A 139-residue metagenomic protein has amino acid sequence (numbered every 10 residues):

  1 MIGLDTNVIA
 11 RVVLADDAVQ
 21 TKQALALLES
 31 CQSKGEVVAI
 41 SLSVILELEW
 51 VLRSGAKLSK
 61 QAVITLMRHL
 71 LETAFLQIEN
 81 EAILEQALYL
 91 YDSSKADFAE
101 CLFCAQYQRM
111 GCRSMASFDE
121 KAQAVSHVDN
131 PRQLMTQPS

Functional and structural regions predicted by a protein language model:
M1, C104-S139: Acidic, PIN/NYN-like endoribonuclease modules and their adjacent C-terminal/linker elements
M1-I40, G55-Q61, R132-S139: Short, well-structured N-terminal submotif of metal-dependent ribonuclease cores
R11-V13, V51, V125-S126: Residues that scaffold the ATP/ADP-binding catalytic core of kinase and kinase-like folds
V13, L28-E29, L71, L88 (+1 more regions): Regular secondary-structure segments
K57-L71, F75: Glycine/small-residue-rich phosphate/adenosyl-binding loop
F75-F118: Active-site neighborhoods of divalent-metal-dependent phosphate/nucleic-acid chemistry enzymes
